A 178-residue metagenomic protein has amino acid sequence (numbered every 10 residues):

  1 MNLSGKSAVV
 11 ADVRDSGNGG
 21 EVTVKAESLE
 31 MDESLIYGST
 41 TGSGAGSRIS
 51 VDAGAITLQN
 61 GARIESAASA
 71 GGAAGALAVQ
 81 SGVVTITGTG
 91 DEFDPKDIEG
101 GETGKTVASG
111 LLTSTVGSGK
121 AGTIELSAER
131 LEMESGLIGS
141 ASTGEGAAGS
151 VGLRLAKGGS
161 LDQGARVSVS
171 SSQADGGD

Functional and structural regions predicted by a protein language model:
M1-D178: Extracellular and secretory-pathway beta-repeat/beta-biased strand scaffolds
